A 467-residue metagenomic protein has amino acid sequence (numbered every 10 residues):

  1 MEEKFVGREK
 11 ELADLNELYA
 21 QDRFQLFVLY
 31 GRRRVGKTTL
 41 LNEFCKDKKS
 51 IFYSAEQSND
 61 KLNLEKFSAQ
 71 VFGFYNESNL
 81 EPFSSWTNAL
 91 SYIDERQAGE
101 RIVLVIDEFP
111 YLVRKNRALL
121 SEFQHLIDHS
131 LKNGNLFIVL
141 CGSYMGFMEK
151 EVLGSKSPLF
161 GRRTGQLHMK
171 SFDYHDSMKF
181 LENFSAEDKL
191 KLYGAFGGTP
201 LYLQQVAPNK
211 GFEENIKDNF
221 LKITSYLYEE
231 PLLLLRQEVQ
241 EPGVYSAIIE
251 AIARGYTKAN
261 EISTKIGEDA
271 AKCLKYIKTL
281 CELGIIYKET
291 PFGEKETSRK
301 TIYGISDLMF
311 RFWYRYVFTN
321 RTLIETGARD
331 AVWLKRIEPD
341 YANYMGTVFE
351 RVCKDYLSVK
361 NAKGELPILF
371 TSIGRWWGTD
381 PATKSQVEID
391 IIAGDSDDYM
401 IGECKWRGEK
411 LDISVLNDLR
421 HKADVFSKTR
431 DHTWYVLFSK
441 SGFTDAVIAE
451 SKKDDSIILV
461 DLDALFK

Functional and structural regions predicted by a protein language model:
M1-D330, L334: Phosphate-binding site recognition
T301-K467: A cross-kingdom feature that marks ATP-driven nucleic-acid transaction machinery
